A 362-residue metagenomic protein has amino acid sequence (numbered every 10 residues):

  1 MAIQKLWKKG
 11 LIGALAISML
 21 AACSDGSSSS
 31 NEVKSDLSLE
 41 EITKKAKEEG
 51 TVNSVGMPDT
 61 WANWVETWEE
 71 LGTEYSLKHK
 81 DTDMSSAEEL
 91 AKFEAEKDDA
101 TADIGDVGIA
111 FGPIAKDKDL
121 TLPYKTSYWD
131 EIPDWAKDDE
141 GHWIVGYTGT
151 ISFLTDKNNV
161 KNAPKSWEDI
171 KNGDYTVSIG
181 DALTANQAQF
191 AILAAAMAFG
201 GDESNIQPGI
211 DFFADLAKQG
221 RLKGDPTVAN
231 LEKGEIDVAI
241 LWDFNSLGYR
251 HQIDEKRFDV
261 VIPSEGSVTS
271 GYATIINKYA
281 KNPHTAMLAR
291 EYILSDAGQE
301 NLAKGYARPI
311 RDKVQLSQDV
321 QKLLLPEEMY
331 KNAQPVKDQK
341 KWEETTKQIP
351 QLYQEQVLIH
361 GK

Functional and structural regions predicted by a protein language model:
M19-A22: C-terminal motif of bacterial Sec signal peptides marking the signal peptidase cleavage site
S24-G26: Bacterial signal peptide processing site
L39-V52, M57-K78, Y249: Short, polar/charged alpha-helical segment
N53-W68, K80-E94, D98-I236: Extracytoplasmic ligand-binding site segments that recognize negatively charged/polar headgroups
A110-K116, E232, V238-R257: A ligand-binding cleft/hinge motif common to bilobed small-molecule-binding domains
S152-N159, I192-A198, S270-N282, I293 (+1 more regions): A bilobed periplasmic-binding-protein/Venus flytrap-type ligand-binding module shared by bacterial periplasmic
T176-T184, Y292-L316: Periplasmic-binding protein-like
K331-K362: Conserved C-terminal helix/tail region of periplasmic/extracytoplasmic solute-binding proteins
